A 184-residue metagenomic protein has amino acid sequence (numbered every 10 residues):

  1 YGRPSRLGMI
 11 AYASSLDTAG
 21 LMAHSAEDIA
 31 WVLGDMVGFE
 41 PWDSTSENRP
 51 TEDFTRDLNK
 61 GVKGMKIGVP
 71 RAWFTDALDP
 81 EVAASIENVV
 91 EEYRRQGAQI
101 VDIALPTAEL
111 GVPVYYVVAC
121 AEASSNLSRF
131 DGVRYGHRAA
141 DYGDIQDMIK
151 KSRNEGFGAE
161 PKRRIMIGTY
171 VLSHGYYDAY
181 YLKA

Functional and structural regions predicted by a protein language model:
Y1-S85, V89, D144-K151: A short helix-breaking turn/cap at a secondary-structure junction
D28, M36, R71-F74, L105-E109 (+3 more regions): Glycine-rich beta-alpha junction loops
P41-E47, R94-P106: Flexible, glycine/charged-enriched surface loops at secondary-structure junctions
R56, G61-G68, A121-K183: Short helix-loop capping/hinge segments that flank enzyme active sites or metal/cofactor-binding pockets
P80-V82, V112-A121: Short glycine/threonine-rich loop-to-helix capping motif typified by GTGT followed within a few residues by an Asp-Pro
V82, R95-G97, G175: An N-terminal boundary/leader segment
V90-E91, A108, Y177: Metal-dependent amide/peptide-bond hydrolase catalytic core, centered on the "pita-bread" metallohydrolase fold
A108-G111, G143: Short secondary-structure capping/turn micro-motifs that flank functional sites
